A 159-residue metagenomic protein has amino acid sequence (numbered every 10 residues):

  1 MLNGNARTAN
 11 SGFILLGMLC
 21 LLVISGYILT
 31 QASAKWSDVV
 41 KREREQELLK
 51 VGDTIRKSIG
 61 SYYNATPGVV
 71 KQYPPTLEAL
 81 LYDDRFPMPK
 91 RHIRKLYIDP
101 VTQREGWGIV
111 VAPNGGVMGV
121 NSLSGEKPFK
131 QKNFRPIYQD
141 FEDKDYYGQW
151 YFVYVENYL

Functional and structural regions predicted by a protein language model:
M1, I28-A34, R91-V101: Short, charged, low-hydrophobicity "junction" segments
M1-A32: N-terminal single-pass transmembrane signal-anchor helix
G26-L29, G52, R56: Hydrophobic faces of stable alpha-helices that mediate helix-helix packing
A32-R42: N-terminal membrane-insertion alpha helix
K35, E47-L49, I59: N-terminal leader/targeting segments and the first structural element of proteins
K41-G52, V69-V70: Membrane-proximal amphipathic alpha-helices that sit immediately adjacent to an N-terminal transmembrane/signal-anchor
D53, K57-L159: Low-complexity, acidic interaction segments enriched in glycine
